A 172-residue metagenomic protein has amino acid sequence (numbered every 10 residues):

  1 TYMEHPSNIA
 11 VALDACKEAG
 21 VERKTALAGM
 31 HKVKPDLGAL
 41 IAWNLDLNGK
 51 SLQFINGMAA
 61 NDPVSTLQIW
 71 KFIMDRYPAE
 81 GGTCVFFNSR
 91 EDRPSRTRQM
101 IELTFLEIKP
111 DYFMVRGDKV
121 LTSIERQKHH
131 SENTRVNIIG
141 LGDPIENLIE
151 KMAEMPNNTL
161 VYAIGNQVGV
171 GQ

Functional and structural regions predicted by a protein language model:
T1-L13, D36-L40: Short glycine/threonine-rich catalytic loop with a Thr-x-Gly-x-Asp
P6-S7, V21, T25: Charged, alpha-helix-enriched surfaces in structured cytosolic catalytic cores of large nucleotide-utilizing machines
A12, T25-A26: ATP-dependent carbohydrate kinase catalytic cores
K17-V21, A28-Q172: ATP-dependent carboxylate-amine ligase
